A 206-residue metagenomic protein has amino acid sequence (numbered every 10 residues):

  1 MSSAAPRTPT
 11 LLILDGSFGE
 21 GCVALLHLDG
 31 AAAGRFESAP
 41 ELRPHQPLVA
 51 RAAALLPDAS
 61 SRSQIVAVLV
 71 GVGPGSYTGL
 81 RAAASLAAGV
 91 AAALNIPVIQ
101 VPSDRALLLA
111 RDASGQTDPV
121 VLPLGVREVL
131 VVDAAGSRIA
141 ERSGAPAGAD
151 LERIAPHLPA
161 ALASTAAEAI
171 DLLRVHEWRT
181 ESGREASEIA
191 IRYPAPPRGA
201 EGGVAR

Functional and structural regions predicted by a protein language model:
M1-A32, E41-A50, I99-R206: Oxyanion-binding and handling regions
E37: Phosphate/pyrophosphate-binding betaalpha-module
Q46, A50-A53, A84, A88: N-terminal, well-ordered alpha-helical segments
A52-A67: Phosphate/pyrophosphate-binding loops at sites that engage ATP/ADP/AMP, CoA/4′-phosphopantetheine, polyphosphate
A54, A88, A92, A113 (+1 more regions): Short, well-ordered alpha-helices that flank and scaffold nucleotide-derived cofactor binding pockets
A59-S63, A91-P102: Phosphate-handling active-site elements
A67-V68, A106: Alpha-helical transmembrane segments of multi-pass membrane proteins
V68-P97: DPxDG-like acidic metal-binding loop motif
